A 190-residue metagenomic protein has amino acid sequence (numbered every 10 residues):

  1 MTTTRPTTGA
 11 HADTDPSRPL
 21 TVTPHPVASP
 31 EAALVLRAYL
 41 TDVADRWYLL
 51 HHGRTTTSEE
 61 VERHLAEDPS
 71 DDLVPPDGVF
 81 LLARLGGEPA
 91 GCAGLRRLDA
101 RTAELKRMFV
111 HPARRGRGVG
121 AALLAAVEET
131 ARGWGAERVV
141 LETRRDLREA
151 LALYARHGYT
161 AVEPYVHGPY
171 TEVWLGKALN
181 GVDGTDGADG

Functional and structural regions predicted by a protein language model:
T2-G9, S17-H25: Low-complexity, small/basic-enriched stretches that occur predominantly at protein N-termini or linker tails
T3, G9, E137-G158, E163-G190: C-terminal "cap" of GNAT-fold acetyltransferases
R18-T102, K106, H111, L124-A125 (+3 more regions): Acetyl-CoA-dependent GNAT
A28, R115, V119, D146: Conserved acidic
G87, G118, G135: Conserved G/P- and acidic residue-centered "switch" motifs that form tight phosphate/ATP-binding loops in soluble
V110, G116-E129, A152-R156: Conserved acetyl-CoA-binding loop-helix of GNAT-fold acetyltransferases
V127-V140: Short, positively charged, low-complexity/disordered linker segments
